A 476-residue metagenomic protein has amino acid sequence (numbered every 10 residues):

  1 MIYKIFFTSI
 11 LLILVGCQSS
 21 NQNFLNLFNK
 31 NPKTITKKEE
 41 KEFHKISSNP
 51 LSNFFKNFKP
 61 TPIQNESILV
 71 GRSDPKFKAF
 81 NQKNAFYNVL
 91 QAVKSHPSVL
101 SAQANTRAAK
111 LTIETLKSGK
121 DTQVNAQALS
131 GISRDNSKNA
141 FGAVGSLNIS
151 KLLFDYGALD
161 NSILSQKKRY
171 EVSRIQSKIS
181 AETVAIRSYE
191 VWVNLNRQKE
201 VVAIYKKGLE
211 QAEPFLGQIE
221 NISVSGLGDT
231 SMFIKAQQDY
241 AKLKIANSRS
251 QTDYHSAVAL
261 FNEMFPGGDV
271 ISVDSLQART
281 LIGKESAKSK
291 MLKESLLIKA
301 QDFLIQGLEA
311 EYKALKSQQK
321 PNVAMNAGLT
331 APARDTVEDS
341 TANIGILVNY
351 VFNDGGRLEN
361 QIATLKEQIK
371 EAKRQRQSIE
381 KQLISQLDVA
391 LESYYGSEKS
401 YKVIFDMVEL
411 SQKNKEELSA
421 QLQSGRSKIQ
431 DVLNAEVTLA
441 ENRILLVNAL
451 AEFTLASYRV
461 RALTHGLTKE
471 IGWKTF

Functional and structural regions predicted by a protein language model:
I2-T8: Sec-dependent signal peptide recognition, specifically the positively charged N-region followed immediately by
L14-G16: C-terminal motif of bacterial Sec signal peptides marking the signal peptidase cleavage site
Q18-P62, L69-K78, D269, L445-F476: Acidic, low-complexity, intrinsically disordered peripheral segments
N65-I68, K78, A181-E294, A390-S393 (+3 more regions): Periplasmic alpha-helical coiled-coil/stalk elements that build and connect Gram-negative outer-membrane
L69-N84, E114-G119, N125-L153, S162 (+4 more regions): Small/polar, glycine/serine/threonine/aspartate-rich low-complexity segments that form flexible
D74-V99, G228, F233, F265-M325 (+1 more regions): Amphipathic alpha-helical coiled-coil scaffold segments and their short linker/junction regions
L90-L100, R107-Q123, N136, L147-S165 (+6 more regions): A glycine-/polar-enriched beta->alpha junction
S101-L116, S180, V184-K207, E213-L216 (+6 more regions): Amphipathic alpha-helical coiled-coil segments
